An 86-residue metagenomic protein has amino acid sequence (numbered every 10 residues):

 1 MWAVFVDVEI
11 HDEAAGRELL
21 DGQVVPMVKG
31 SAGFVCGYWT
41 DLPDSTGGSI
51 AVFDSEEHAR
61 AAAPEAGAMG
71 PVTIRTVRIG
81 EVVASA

Functional and structural regions predicted by a protein language model:
M1-G47, D54-A68, V72-A86: Short S/T/G/P-rich N-terminal loop/turn motif that feeds into the first structured element of a domain
